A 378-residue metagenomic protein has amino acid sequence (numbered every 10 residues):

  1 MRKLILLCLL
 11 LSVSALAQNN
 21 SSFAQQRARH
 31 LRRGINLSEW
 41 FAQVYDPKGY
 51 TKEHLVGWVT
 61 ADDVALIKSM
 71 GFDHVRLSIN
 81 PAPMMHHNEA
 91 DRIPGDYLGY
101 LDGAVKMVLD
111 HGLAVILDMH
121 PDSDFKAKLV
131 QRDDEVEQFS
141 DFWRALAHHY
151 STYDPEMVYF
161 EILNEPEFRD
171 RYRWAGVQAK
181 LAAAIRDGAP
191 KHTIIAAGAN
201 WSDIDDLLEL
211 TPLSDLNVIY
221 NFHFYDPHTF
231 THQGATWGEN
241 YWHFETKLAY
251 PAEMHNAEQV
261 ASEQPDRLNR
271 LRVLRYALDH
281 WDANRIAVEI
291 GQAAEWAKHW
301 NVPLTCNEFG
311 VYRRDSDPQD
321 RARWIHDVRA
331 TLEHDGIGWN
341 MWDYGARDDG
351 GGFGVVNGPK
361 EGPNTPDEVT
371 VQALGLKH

Functional and structural regions predicted by a protein language model:
M1-L4: Positively charged n-region of N-terminal signal peptides that target proteins for export
L9-A17: Hydrophobic h-region of N-terminal signal peptides that target proteins for export in Gram-negative bacteria
S21-Q25, L31, E137-D282, A287 (+2 more regions): Active-site region of glycoside hydrolase catalytic domains
S22, R27-T193, G198-D206, N217 (+3 more regions): Active-site mouth of glycoside hydrolases
D46-P47, F230-G234, D343, G351-G352: Short conserved micro-motifs at the rims of enzyme active sites and ligand-binding pockets
G57-A61, A287-I290, A322-I325: Structural motif corresponding to alpha-helix initiation and N-cap regions
V115-L117, L304, W339: Hydrophobic beta-strand scaffold residues
D315-H378: Aromatic-rich peripheral "rim/lid" segments of glycoside hydrolase catalytic domains that contact and position glycan
